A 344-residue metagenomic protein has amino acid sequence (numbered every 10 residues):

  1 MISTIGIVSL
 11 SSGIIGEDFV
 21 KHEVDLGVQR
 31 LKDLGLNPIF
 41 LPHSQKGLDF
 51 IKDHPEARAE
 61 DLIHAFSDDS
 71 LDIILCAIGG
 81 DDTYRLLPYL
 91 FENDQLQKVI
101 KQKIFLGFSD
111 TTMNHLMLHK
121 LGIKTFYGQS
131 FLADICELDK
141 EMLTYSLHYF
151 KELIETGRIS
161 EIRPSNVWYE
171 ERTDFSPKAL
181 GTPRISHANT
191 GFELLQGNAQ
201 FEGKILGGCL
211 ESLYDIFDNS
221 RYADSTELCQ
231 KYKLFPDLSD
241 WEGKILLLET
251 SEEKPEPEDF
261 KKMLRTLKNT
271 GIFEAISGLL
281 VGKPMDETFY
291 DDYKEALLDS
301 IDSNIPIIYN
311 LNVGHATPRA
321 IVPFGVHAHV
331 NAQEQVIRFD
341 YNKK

Functional and structural regions predicted by a protein language model:
M1-S70: ATP/NTP phosphate-donor binding region
I7, I74, D110, L213 (+2 more regions): Buried hydrophobic positions in well-ordered alpha/beta secondary-structure cores of metabolic enzymes
K21-V24, P55-A59, E92, F260-T266 (+1 more regions): Charged helix-capping and loop-helix junction motifs
S67-F91: Long, hydrophobic/aromatic-enriched structural stretches that serve as scaffold segments
E92-K120, K124-L132, P306-I307: Short, acidic/small-residue loops that bind anionic groups at enzyme active sites
K124-E211: Conserved anion/nucleotide-ligand pocket segment
D218-Y290: Internal helical hairpin/lid segments
D259, R265-E274, G278-K344: ATP/nucleoside-binding phosphotransfer catalytic cores, i.e., glycine-rich phosphate-binding loops
